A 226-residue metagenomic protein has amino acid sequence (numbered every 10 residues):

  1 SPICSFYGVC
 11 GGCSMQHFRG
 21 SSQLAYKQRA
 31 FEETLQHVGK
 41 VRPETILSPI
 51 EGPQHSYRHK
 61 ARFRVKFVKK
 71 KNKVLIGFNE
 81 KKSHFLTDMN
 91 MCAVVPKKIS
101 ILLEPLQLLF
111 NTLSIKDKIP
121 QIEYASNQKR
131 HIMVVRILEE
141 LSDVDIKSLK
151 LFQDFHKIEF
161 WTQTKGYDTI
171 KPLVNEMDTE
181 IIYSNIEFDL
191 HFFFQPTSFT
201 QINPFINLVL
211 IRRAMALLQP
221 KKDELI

Functional and structural regions predicted by a protein language model:
S1-I226: Accessory RNA-recognition modules of RNA-modification enzymes
